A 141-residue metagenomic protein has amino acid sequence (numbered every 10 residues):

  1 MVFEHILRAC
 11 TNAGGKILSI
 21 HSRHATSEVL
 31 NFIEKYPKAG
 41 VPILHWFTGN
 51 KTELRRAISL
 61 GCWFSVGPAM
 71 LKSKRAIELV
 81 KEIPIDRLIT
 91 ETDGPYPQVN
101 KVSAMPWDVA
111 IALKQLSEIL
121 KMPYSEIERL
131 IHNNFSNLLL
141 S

Functional and structural regions predicted by a protein language model:
M1-L60, E78, I83, V99-W107 (+2 more regions): Divalent metal-binding pocket/active-site signature
A13, V109-S141: Mid-to-C-terminal alpha-helical segments outside catalytic/metal-binding sites
S19-I20, I43-L44, V66-G67, I89-T92: Active-site neighborhood of phospho(di)ester-bond hydrolases with catalytic His/Asp-centered motifs
H24, T48, P68-M70, G94: Short, flexible active-site-adjacent loop segments at beta-strand->alpha-helix junctions, enriched in small/polar
W63-A76: Active-site glycine- and acidic-residue-rich loops that bind and position anionic ligands or nucleotide-like cofactors
F64, Y96, N137: Active-site micro-motifs of SAM-dependent methyltransferase domains
I77-E78, K114: Active-site phosphate/pyrophosphate- and oxyanion-stabilizing loops and adjacent acidic/basic residues in soluble
D86-V102: Short acidic/histidine-rich active-site segments
